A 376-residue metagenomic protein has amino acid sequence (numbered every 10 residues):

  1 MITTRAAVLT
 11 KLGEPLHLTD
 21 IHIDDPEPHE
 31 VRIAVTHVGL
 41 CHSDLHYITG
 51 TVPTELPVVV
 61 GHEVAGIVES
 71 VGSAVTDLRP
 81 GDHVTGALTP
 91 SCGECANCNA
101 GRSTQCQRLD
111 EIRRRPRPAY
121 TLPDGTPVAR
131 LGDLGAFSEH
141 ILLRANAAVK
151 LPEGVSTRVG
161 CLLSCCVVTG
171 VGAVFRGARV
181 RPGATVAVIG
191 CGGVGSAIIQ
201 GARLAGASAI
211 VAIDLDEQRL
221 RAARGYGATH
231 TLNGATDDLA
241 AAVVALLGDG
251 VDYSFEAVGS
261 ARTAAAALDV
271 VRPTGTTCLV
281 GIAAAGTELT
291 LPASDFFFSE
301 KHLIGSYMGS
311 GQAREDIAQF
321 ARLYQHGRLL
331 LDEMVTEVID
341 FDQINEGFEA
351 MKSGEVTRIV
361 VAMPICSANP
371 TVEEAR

Functional and structural regions predicted by a protein language model:
M1-I2, A265-D269, S310, R314-R376: C-terminal hydrophobic helical "lid"/dimerization subdomain of Rossmann-like NAD(P)H-dependent oxidoreductases
R5-A7, H22, A34, A65-I67 (+2 more regions): Residues located in well-ordered beta-strands
H22-I23, L56-G61, R79, V128-D133 (+2 more regions): Short Gly/Pro-enriched turn/cap motifs at secondary-structure boundaries
D24-V38, T49-N99, T104, P152-G154: Glycine-rich beta-strand-centered segment in the early N-terminal region that forms part of a ligand/cofactor-binding
G81, G183, A228, D249-V251 (+2 more regions): Local beta-strand N-terminus motif with an aromatic residue
L88-N146: Cysteine-cluster motifs in flexible loop/terminal segments that predominantly coordinate metals
E139, N146-A148, P152-T236, A241: Mid-domain Rossmann-like dinucleotide-binding core that forms the NAD(H)/NADP(H) cofactor-binding site
A178-R181, L215-E217, R221-H302, A368-P370: Glycine-rich cofactor phosphate-binding loops and adjacent beta1-alpha1 units of small-molecule cofactor enzyme domains
